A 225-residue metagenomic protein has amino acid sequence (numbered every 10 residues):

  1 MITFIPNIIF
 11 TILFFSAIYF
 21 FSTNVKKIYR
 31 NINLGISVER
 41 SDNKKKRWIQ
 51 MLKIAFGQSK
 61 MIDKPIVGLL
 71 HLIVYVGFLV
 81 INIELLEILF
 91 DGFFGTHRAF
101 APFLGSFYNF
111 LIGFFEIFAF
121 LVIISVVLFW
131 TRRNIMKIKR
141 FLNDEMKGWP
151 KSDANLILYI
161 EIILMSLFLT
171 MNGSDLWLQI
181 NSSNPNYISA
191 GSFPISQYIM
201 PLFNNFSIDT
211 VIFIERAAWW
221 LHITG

Functional and structural regions predicted by a protein language model:
M1-G225: Membrane-embedded alpha-helical bundles of multi-pass integral membrane proteins
